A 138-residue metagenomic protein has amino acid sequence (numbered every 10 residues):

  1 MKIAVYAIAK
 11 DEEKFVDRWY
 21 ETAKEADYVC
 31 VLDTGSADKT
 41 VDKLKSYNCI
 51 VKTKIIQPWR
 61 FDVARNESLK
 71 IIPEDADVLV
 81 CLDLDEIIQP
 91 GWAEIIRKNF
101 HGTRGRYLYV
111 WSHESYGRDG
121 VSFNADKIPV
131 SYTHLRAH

Functional and structural regions predicted by a protein language model:
A7-E25: Short, well-formed alpha-helical segments that are part of the catalytic scaffolds of diverse glycosyltransferases
D17, D38-S46, G91: Acidic helix N-cap motif at the loop->helix transition within catalytic regions of sugar-transfer enzymes
T22, L32-K43, I56, L84: A conserved acidic beta->alpha catalytic loop
I56-A64, L69: A short, glycine-/small-residue-rich helix N-cap motif at loop->alpha-helix starts within glycosyltransferase
N66-V78: Active-site nucleotide-sugar/metal-binding loop of Leloir-type enzymes
A76-I87: Short beta-strand-to-loop acidic/aromatic patch adjacent to the donor-nucleotide binding site
I87-V121: Conserved donor NDP-sugar-binding/catalytic core segment of glycosyltransferases
T133-H138: Conserved small/polar residues in nucleotide/adenosyl-binding loops
